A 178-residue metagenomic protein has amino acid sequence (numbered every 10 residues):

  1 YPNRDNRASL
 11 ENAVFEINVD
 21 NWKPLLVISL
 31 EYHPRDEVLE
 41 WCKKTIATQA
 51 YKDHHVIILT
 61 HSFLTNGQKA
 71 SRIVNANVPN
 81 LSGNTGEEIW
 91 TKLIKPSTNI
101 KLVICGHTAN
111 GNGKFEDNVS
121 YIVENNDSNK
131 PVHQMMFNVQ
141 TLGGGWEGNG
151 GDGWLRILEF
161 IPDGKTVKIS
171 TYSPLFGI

Functional and structural regions predicted by a protein language model:
Y1-W41, Y51, G113-N138, R156-E159: Extended active-site neighborhood of metal-dependent phosphoesterases/phosphodiesterases
D20-V27, Q49-I57, S62, P96-L102 (+2 more regions): Loop/turn elements at helix/coil->beta-strand transitions in domains of secreted/extracellular proteins
E31-D36, S62-G67, H107-N112, V139-G143 (+1 more regions): Solvent-exposed loop/turn segments at secondary-structure junctions within structured extracellular/periplasmic domains
E37-E40, Q49-K101: Active-site-proximal segments of metal-dependent phosphoesterases and phosphodiesterases across multiple
L81-P162: Conserved beta-sheet core of the metallophosphoesterase superfamily
G106, E159-P162, V167-P174, I178: Mature catalytic domains of secreted/periplasmic carbohydrate-active enzymes
